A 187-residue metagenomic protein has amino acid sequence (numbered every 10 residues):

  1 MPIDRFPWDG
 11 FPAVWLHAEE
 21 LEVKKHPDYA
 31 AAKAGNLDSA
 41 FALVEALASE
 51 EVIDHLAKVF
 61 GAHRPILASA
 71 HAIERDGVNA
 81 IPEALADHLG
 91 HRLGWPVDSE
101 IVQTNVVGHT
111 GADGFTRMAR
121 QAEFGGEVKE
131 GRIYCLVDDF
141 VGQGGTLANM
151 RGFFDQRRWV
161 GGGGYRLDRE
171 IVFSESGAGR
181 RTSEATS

Functional and structural regions predicted by a protein language model:
M1-I66, V107-G125: Active-site-facing substrate-recognition patch
M1-V23, R151-S187: PRPP-dependent phosphoribosyltransferase catalytic core
I66-V106: Glycine/proline-rich, flexible active-site/cofactor-binding loop segments that harbor closely spaced acidic
R92-Y134: Short, glycine/charge-rich flexible loops or terminal/linker lids adjacent to PRPP-binding catalytic cores
V137-D138: Active-site flanking residues adjacent to catalytic metal/cofactor-binding acidic residues
G142-Q143: Activation segment
T146: Hydrophobic positions on the alpha1 helix immediately C-terminal to the Walker A/P-loop
